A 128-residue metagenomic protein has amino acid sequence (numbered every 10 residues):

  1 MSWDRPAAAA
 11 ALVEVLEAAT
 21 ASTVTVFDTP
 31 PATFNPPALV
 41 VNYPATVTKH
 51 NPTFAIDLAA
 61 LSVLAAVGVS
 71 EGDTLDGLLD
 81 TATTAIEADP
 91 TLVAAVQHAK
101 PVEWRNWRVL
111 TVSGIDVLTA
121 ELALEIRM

Functional and structural regions predicted by a protein language model:
M1-T33, Y43-M128: Charged, amphipathic alpha-helical segments and their flanking helix caps
L39-V41: Broad, structure-driven detector of short, well-ordered beta-strand segments within folded domains
